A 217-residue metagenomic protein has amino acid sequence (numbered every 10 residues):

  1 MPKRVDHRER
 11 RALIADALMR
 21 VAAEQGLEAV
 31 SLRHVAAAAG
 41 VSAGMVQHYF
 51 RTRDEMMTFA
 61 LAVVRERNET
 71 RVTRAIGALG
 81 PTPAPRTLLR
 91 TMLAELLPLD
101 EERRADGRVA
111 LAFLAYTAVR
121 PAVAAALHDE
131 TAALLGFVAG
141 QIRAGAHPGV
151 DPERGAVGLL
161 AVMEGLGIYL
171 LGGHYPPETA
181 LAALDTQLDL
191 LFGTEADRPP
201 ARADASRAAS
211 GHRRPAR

Functional and structural regions predicted by a protein language model:
K3-R4: Short Lys/Arg-rich basic patches
H7-M19, V35, A60-V64, N68 (+1 more regions): Generic hydrophobic, amphipathic alpha-helix propensity
R10, R53, A60, V64 (+3 more regions): Hydrophobic/aromatic residues within well-ordered alpha-helical segments
L13, A17-Q25, R71-R74, A78 (+2 more regions): Solvent-exposed, amphipathic alpha-helical segments
L13, R20-F59: Helix-turn-helix
T73-D106, P152-L159, L181: Hydrophobic alpha-helical connector segments
E101-A122: Amphipathic alpha-helical segments used for helix-helix packing
R104, V123-A132, A144-A203, R207-R217: Hydrophobic/aromatic-rich alpha-helical bundle segments in the mid-to-C-terminal region
